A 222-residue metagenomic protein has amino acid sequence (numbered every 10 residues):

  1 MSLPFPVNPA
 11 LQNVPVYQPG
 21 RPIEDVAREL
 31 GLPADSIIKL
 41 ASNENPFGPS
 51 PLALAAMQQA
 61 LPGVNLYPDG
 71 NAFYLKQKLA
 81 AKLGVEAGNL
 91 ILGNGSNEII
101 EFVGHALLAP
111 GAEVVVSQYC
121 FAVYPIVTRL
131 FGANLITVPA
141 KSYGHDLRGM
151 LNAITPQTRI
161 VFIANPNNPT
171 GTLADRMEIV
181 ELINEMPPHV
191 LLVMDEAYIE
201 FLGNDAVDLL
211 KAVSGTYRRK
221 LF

Functional and structural regions predicted by a protein language model:
S2-N97, F102: N-terminal small-domain helix-loop-helix segment of the aminotransferase-like
D35-S36, E86-L90, P110-E113, Q157 (+3 more regions): Short acidic capping loops at alpha-helix termini that bridge into adjacent secondary structure
N43-N45, S96-N97, F121, N165-P169 (+1 more regions): Short glycine-rich anion-binding loops that position phosphate/pyrophosphate groups of nucleotides and phosphorylated
A55, Q59, A81, H105 (+4 more regions): Short, well-ordered alpha-helices that flank and scaffold nucleotide-derived cofactor binding pockets
E86, F131-G132, V213: Short, structured coil segments at secondary-structure junctions
A106-I163: PLP-dependent aminotransferase-like
H145-Q157, P169-F222: Active-site pre-lysine segment of PLP-dependent enzymes
